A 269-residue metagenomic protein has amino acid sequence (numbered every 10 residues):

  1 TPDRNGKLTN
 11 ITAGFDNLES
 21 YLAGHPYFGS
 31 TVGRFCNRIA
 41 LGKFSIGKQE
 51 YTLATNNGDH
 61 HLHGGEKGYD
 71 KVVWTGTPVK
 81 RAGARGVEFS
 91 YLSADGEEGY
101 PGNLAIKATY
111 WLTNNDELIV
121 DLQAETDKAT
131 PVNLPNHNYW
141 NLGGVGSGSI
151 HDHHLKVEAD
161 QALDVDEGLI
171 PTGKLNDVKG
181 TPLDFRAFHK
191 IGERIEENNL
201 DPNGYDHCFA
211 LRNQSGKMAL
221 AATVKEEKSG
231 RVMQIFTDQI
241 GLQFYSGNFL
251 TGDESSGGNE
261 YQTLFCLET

Functional and structural regions predicted by a protein language model:
T1-T269: An exposed, glycine/acidic-rich loop-and-rim segment of catalytic or binding clefts
